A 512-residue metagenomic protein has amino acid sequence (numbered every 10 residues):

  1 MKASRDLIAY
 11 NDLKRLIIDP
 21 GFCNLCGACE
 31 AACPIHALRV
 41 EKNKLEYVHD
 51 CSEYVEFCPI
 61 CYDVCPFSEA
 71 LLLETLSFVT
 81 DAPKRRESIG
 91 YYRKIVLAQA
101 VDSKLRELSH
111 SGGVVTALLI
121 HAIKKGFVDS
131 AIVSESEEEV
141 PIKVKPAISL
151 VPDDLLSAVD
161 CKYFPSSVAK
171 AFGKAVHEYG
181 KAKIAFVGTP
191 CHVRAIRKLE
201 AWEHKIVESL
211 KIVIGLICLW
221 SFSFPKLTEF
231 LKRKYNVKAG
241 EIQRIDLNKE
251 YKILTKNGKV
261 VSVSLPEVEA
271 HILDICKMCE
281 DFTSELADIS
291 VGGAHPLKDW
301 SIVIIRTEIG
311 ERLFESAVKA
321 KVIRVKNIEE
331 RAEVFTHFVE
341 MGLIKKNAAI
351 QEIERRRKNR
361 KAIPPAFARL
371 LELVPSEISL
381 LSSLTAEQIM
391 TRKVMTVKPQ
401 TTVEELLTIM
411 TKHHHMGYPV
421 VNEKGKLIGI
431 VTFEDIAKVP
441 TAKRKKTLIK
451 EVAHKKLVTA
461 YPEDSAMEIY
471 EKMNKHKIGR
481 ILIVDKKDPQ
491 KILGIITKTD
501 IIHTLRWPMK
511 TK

Functional and structural regions predicted by a protein language model:
M1-A32, H36-R39, K361, P365-S379 (+2 more regions): Ferredoxin-type iron-sulfur electron-transfer modules and their immediate structural context
A3-D6, Y10, A28-Y47, C58-T80 (+2 more regions): Iron-sulfur cluster-binding cysteine motifs and their immediate structural context in ferredoxin-like electron-transfer
R15-H36, E46-S68, S109, G113 (+2 more regions): Cysteine-centered iron-sulfur cluster-binding motifs in ferredoxin-type domains/subunits of redox enzymes
L38-R39, I428-I436, L493-I501: Short hydrophobic beta-strand motif reused across regulatory alpha/beta modules
L72-S376: Iron-sulfur-associated redox domains of electron-transfer enzymes in respiratory and anaerobic energy metabolism
L381-V394, T401-E405, T432-D435, K445-L457: Bateman (tandem CBS) regulatory domains
V397-H414, V421, P440, T459-G479 (+2 more regions): The conserved cystathionine-beta-synthase
I436-K450, T499-K512: A short, polar/charged loop-to-alpha-helix boundary motif
